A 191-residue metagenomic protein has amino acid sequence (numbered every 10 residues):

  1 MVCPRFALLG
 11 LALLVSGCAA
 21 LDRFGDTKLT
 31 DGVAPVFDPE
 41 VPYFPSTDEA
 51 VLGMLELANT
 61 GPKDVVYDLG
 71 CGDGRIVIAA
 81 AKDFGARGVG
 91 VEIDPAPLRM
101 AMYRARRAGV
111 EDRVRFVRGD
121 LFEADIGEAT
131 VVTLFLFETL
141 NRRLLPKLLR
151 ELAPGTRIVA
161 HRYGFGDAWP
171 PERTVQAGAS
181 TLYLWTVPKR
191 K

Functional and structural regions predicted by a protein language model:
A7-S16: Bacterial N-terminal signal peptides
C18-D64: S-adenosyl-L-methionine
K63-G72: Conserved class I S-adenosyl-L-methionine
G74-I78: Glycine-rich SAM-binding Motif I of class I
R87-E92: Conserved SAM-binding motif I beta-strand of class I
L98-E128: S-adenosyl-L-methionine
G127-R143: A short SAM/SAH-binding and catalytic strip from SAM-dependent methyltransferases
T139-K191: C-terminal substrate-binding/active-site "lid" region of AdoMet-derived donor-dependent transferases
